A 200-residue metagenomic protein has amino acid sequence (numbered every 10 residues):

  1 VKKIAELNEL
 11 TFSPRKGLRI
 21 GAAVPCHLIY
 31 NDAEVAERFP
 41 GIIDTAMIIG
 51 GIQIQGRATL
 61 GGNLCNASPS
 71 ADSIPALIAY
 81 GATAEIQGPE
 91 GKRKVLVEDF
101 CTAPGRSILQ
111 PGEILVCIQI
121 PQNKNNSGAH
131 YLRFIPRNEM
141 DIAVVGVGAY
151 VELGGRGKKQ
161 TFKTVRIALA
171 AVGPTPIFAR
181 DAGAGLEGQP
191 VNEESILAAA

Functional and structural regions predicted by a protein language model:
V1-A200: C-terminal structural segment of proteins
